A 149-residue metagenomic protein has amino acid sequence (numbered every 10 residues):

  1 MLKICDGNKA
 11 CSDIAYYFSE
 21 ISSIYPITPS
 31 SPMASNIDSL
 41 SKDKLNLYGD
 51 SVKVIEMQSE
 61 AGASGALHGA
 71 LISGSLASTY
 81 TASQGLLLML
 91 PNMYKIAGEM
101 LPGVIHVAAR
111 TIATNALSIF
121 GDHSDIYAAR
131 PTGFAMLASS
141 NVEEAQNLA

Functional and structural regions predicted by a protein language model:
M1-A128, G133-A135, S140: Thiamine diphosphate
A138-A149: Structural signature of the thiamine diphosphate
